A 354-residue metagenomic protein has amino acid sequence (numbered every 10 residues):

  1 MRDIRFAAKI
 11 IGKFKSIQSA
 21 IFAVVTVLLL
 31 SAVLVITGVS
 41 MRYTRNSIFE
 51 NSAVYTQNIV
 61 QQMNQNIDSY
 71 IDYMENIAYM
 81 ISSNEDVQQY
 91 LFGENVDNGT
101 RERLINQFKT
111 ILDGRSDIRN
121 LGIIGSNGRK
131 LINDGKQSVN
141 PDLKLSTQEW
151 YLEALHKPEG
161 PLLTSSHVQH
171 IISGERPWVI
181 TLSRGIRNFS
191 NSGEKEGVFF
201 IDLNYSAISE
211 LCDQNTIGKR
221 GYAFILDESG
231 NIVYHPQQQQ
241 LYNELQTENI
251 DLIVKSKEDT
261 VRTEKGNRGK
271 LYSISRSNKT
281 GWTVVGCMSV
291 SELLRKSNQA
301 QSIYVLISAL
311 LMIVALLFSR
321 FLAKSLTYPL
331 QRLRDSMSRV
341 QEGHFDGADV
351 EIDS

Functional and structural regions predicted by a protein language model:
M1-N46, E50, V54: Extreme N-terminal signal-anchor transmembrane helix of membrane signaling/transducer proteins, especially in bacteria
D68-R103, I124-S138: Extracellular/periplasmic ligand-binding regions of membrane signal-transduction receptors
Y70-I81, K109-R129, G160-P161, D213-I232 (+1 more regions): Short N-terminal helix-loop-first-beta-strand/juxtamembrane motif that initiates sensory/input modules
D97-E102, K136-Q169, H235-R262: Extracytoplasmic/periplasmic sensor domains and loops in membrane signaling proteins
L104-L112, Q137, V198-Q240, E248: Solvent-exposed, extracytoplasmic
L112-D117, S126-L203: Extracytoplasmic/periplasmic ligand-binding sensor regions of membrane-associated signaling proteins
E228-S229, Q237-Y304: Extracellular/periplasmic juxtamembrane segments that couple receptor/chemosensory ectodomains to their
T283-F345, D349-V350: Cytoplasm-proximal transmembrane signaling helix
